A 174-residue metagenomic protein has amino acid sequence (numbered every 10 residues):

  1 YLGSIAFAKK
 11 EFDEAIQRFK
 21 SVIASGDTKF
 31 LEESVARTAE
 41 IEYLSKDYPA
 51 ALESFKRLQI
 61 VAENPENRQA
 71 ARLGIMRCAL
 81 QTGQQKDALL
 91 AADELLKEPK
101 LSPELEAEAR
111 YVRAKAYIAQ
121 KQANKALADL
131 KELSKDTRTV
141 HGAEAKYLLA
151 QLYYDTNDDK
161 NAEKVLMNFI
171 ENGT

Functional and structural regions predicted by a protein language model:
Y1-T174: Acidic, polar-rich low-complexity tracts and alpha-helical solenoid repeat scaffolds
